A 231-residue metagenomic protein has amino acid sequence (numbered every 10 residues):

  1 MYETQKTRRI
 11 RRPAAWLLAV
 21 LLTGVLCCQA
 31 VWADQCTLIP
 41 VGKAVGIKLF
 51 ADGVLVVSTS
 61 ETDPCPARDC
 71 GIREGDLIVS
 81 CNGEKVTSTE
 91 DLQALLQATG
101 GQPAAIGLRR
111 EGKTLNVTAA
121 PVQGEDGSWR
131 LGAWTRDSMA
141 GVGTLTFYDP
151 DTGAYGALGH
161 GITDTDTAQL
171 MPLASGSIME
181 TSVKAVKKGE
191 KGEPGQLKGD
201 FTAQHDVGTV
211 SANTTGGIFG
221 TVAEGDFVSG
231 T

Functional and structural regions predicted by a protein language model:
M1-I39, A44-V45, L145, A168: Gram-positive cell-envelope targeting signals
Q35, K43-V45, R73, Q93-A133: PDZ-domain C-terminal substructure recognizer with occasional recognition of PDZ-binding tails
V41-E74: PDZ/PDZ-like groove recognition
L49-A51, T114, T135-G141: Short coil-to-beta-strand transition motifs
G53, T89-L96, V142: Extracytoplasmic/secreted envelope proteins and their assembly/folding machinery, especially bacterial periplasmic
A67-E90: Conserved PDZ fold ligand-binding element
Q123-T231: Serine endopeptidase catalytic core focused on the charge-relay Asp
